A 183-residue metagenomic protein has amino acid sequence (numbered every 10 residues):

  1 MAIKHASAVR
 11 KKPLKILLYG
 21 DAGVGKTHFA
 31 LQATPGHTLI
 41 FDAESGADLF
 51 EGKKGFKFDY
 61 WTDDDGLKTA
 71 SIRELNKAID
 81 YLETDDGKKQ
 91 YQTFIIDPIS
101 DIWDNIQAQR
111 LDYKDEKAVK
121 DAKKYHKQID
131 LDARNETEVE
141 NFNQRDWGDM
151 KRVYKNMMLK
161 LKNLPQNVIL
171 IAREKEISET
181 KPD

Functional and structural regions predicted by a protein language model:
A2-I96, S100-N105: Conserved P-loop
P98-D183: P-loop NTPase motor core
